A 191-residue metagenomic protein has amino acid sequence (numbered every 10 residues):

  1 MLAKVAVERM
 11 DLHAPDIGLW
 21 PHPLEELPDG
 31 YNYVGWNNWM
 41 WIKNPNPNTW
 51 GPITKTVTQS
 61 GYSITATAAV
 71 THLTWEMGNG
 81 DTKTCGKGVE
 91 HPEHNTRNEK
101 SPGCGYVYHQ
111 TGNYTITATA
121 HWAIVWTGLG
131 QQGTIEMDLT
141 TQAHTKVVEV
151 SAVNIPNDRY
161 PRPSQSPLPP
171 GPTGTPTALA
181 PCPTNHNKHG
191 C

Functional and structural regions predicted by a protein language model:
M1-C191: Extracellular/lumenal mature domains of secreted and surface-exposed proteins
